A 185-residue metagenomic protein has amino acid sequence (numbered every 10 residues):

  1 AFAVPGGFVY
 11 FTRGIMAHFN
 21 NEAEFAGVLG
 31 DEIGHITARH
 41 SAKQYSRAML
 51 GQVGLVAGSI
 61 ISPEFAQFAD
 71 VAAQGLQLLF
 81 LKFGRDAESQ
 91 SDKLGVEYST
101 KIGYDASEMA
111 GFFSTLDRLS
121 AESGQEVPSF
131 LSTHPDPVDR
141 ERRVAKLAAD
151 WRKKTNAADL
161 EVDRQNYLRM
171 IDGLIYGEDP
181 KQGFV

Functional and structural regions predicted by a protein language model:
A1-V185: A Zn2+-metalloprotease active-site environment signal
